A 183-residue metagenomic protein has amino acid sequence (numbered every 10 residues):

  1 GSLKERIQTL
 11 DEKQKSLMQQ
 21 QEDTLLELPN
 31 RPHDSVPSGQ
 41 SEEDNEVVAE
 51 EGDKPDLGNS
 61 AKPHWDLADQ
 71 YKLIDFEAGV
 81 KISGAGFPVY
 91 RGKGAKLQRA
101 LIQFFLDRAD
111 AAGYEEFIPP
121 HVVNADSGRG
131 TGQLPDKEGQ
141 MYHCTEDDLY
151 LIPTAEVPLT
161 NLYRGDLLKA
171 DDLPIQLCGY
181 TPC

Functional and structural regions predicted by a protein language model:
G1-P55, L73, E77: N-terminal alpha-helical targeting/anchoring segments
E51-C183: TRNA-recognition modules of translation machinery and tRNA-sensing kinases, especially anticodon-binding
